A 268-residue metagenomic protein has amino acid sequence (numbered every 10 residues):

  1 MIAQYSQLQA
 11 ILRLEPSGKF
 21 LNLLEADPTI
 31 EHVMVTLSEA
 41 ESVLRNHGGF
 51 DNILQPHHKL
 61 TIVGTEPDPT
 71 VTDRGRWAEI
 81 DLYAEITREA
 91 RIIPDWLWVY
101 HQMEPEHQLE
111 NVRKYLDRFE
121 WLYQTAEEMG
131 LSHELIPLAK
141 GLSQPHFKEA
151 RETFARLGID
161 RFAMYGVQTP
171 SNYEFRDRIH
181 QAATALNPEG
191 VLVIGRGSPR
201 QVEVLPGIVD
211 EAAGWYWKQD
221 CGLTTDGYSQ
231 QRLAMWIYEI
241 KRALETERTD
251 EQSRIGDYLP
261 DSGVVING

Functional and structural regions predicted by a protein language model:
M1-I86, I92-P94, Y100-H101: Non-catalytic, usually N-terminal nucleic-acid engagement modules in DNA/RNA processing proteins
M1-S6, G197, E203-G268: C-terminal accessory extensions appended to soluble enzyme cores
S6, L12-F20, L24, Q144-F147 (+4 more regions): Generic ordered-secondary-structure signal
E25-I30, G130, G158, G222: Glycine-centered secondary-structure boundary/capping sites
H47-F50, Q108, S171, G227-Q231: Short, structured coil/loop segments at alpha-helix boundaries
Q55-H57, G64-Q219: Eukaryote-skewed repeat-based solenoidal scaffolds used as protein-protein interaction platforms, primarily
